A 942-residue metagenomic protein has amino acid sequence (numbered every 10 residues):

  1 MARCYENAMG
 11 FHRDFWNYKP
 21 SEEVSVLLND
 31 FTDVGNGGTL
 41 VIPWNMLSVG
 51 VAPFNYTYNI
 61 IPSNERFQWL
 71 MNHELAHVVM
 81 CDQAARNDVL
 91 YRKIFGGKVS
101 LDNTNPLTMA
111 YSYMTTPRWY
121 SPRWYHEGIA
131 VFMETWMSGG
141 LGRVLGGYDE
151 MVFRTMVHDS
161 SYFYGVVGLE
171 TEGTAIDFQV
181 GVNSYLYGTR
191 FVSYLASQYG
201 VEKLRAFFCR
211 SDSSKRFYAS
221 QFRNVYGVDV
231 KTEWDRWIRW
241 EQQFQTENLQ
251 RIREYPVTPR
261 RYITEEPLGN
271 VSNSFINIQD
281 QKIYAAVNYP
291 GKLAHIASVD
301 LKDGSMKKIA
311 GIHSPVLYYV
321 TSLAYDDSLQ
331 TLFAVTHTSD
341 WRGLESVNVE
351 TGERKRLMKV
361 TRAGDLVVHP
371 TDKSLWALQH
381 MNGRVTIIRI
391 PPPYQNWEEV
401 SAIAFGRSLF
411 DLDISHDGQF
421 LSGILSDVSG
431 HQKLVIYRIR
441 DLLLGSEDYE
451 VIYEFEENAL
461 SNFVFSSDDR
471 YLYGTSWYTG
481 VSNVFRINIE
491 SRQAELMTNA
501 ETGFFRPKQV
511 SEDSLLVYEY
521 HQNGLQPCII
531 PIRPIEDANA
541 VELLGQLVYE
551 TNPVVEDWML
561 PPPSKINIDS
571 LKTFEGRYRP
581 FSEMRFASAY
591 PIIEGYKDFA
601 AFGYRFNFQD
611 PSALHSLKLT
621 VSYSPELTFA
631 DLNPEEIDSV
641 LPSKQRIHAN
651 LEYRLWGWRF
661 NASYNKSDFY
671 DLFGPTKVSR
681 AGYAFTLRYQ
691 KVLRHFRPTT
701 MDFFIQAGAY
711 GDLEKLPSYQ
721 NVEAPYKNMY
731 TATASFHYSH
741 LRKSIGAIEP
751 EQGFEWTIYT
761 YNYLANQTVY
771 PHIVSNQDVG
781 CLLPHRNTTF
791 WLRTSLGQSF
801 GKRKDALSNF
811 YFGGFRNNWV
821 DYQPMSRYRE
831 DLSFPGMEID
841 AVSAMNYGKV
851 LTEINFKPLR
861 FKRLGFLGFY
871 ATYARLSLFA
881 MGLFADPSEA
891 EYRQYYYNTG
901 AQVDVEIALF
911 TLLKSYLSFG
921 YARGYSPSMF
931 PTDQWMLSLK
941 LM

Functional and structural regions predicted by a protein language model:
M1-T116, P122, T174: Juxtacatalytic substrate-recognition/specificity segment
N7, Q179-V182, A206-L329, A334-H337 (+1 more regions): Beta/coil-rich, acidic/histidine-enriched accessory regions frequently appended to metallopeptidases
S63-L70, V78, A84-E202, C209-V257: Acidic/His/Gly-enriched intrinsically disordered linker/tail segments that often contain short helix/coil "MoRF-like"
R143, L268, V287-I296, H313-Y318 (+11 more regions): A flexible loop/linker signature enriched in serine peptidases of the S9 family
Q250-E254, V287, A294, S476 (+5 more regions): Outer-membrane beta-barrel initiation region
F505, Q522-G524, F629-L641, R654-F703 (+5 more regions): Outer-membrane beta-barrel translocator/channel fold
P675, V722, K727-Y870, D886-S888: C-terminal outer-membrane beta-barrel translocator/porin domains of Gram-negative envelope proteins and their
A901-V903, P931-M942: Outer-membrane beta-barrel "beta-signal"
